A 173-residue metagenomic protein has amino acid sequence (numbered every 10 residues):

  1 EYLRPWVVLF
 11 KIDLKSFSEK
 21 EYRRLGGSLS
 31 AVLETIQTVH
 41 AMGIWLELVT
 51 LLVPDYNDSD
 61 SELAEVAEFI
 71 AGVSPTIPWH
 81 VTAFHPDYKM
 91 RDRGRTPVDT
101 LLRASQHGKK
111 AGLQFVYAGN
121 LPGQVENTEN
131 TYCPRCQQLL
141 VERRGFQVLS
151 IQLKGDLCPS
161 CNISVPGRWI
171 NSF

Functional and structural regions predicted by a protein language model:
E1-D99: Conserved AdoMet/S-adenosylmethionine-binding subsite of the radical SAM
Y56, D60-F173: Auxiliary Fe-S-binding modules of radical SAM enzymes
